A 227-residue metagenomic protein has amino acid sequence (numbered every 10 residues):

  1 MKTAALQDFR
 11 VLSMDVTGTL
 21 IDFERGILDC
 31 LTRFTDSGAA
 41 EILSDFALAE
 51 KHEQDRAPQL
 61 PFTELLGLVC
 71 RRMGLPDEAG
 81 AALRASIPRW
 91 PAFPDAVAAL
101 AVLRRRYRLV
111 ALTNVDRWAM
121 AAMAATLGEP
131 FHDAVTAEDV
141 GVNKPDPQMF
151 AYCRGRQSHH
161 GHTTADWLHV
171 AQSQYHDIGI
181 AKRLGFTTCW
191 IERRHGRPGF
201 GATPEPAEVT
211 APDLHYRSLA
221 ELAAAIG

Functional and structural regions predicted by a protein language model:
M1-R10, A101, R108-G227: Asp-based, Mg2+/Mn2+-dependent phosphohydrolase catalytic module
K2-P94, A98, R105: N-terminal helical cap/lid subdomain that shapes the substrate entry/recognition surface in HAD-like hydrolases
